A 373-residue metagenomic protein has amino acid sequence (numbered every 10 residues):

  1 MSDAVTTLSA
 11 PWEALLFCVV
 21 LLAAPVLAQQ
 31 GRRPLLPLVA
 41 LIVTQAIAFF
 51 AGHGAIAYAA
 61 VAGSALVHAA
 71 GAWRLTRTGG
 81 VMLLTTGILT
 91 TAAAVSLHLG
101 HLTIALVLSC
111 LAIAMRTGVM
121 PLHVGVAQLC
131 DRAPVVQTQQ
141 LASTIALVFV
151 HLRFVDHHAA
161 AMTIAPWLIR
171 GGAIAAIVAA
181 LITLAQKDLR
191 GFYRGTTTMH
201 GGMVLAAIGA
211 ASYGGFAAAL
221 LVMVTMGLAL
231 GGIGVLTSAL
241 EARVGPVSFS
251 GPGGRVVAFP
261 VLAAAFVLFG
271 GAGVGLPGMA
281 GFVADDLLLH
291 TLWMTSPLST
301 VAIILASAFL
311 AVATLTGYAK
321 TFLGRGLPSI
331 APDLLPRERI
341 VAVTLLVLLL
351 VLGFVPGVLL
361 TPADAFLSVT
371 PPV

Functional and structural regions predicted by a protein language model:
M1-V373: Alpha-helical transmembrane segments of multi-pass membrane proteins predominantly involved in bioenergetics
